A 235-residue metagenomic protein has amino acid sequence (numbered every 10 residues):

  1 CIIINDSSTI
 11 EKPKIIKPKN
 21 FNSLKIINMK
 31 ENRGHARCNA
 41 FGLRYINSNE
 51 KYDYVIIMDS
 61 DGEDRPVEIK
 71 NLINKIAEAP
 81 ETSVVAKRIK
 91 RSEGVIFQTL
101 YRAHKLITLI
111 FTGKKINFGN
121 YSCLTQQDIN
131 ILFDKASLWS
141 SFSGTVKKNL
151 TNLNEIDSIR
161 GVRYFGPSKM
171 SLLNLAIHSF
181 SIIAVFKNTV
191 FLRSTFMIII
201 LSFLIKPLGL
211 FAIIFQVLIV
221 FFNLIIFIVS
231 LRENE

Functional and structural regions predicted by a protein language model:
C1-I2, N22-K25, D53: Short loop->beta transition adjacent to catalytic acidic/histidine clusters or analogous donor-positioning motifs
C1-S8, I27-M29: Short beta-strand/loop segment that forms part of the nucleotide-sugar
N5-K14, G62-E63: A conserved acidic beta->alpha catalytic loop
M29-E31, H35-Y45, Y54-I57, P66-S140 (+2 more regions): Acceptor/aglycone-binding surface of glycosyltransferases and processive sugar-polymer synthases
G42, D61, I107, V146 (+1 more regions): Residue-level signature of catalytic and energy-coupling elements of molecular machines, predominantly ATP/GTP-dependent
I76, N130-T189: Catalytic donor/gating beta->alpha subdomain of glycosyltransferases that bind UDP-sugars
F97-T112, N174-N188, L192: Short hydrophobic helices that act as membrane-entry/anchoring signals
F191-E235: Membrane-embedded multi-pass helical conduit in multi-pass membrane proteins, especially envelope-biosynthetic
